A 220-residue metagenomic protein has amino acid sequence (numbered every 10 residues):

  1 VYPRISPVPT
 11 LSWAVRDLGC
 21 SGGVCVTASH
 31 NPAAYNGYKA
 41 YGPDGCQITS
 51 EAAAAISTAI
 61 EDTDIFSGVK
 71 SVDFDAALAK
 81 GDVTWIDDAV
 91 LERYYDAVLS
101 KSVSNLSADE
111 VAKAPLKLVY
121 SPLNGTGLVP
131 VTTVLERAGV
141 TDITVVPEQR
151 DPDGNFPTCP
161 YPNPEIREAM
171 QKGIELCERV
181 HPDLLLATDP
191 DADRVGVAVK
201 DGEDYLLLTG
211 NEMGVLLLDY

Functional and structural regions predicted by a protein language model:
V1-Y35, R137-V197: N-terminal small/polar loop signature for handling phosphorylated ligands or for N-terminal nucleophile
Y2, P32-Y38, G45, Y120 (+4 more regions): Generic secondary-structure boundary/loop-capping signal
V8, S50-A53, N211-V215: Amphipathic alpha-helical transducer elements in NTP-driven molecular machines
S12, T132, V215-D219: Short, hydrophobic alpha-helix immediately C-terminal to the catalytic nucleophile
W13-D17, T126-T133, V199, L206: Short glycine/threonine-rich loop-to-helix capping motif typified by GTGT followed within a few residues by an Asp-Pro
N36-L176: Gly/Ser/Thr-enriched, mixed-charge loops and adjacent short helices that form phosphate/oxyanion-binding elements
P43-C46, T58, D64, E175-Y220: Replace "Mg2+/Mn2+-dependent" with "divalent metal-dependent
